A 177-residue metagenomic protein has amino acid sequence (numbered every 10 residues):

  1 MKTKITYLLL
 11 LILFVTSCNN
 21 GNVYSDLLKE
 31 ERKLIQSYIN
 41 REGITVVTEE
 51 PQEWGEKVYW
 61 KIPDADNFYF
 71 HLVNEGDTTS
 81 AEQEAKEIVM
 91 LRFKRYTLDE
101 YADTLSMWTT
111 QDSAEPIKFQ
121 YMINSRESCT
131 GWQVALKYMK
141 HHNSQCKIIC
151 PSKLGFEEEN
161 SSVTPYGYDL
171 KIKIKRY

Functional and structural regions predicted by a protein language model:
M1-C18: Sec-dependent bacterial lipoprotein signal peptides
C18-Y177: Cross-family detector of peptidyl-prolyl cis-trans isomerase
